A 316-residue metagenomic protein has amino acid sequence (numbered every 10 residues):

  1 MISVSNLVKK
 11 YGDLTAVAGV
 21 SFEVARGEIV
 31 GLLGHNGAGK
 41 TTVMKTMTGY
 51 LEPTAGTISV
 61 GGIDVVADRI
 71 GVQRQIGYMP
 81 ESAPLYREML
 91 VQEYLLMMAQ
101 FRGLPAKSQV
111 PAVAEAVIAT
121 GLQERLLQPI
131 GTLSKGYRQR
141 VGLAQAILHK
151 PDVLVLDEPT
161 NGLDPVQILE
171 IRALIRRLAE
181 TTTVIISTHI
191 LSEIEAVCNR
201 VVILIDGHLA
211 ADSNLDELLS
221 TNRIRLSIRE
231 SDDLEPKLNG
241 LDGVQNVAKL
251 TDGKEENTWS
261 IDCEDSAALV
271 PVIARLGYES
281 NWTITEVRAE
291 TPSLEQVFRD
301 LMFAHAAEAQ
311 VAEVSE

Functional and structural regions predicted by a protein language model:
H35-G39: Walker A (P-loop) phosphate-binding loop of ABC-type ATPase nucleotide-binding domains
T48: Helix-to-loop junction immediately C-terminal to a conserved catalytic motif
G56-A67, G71-V72: Conserved ABC transporter NBD signature motif
L96, Q100, K107-R125: Conserved ABC ATPase "signature" region
L154-E158: Catalytic Walker B motif of ABC-type/P-loop ATPase nucleotide-binding domains
E170-D262: ABC transporter nucleotide-binding domain
